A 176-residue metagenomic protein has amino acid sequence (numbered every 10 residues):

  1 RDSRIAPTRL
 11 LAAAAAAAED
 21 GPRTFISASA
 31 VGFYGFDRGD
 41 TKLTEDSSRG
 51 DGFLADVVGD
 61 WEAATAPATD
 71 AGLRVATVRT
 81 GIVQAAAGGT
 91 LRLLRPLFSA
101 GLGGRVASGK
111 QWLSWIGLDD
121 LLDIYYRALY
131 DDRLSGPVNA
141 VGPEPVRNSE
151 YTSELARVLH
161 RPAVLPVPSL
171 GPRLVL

Functional and structural regions predicted by a protein language model:
R1-F25: NAD(P)-cofactor binding segment of oxidoreductase domains
D2, R38-T77: Catalytic helix-loop patch of NAD(P)-dependent Rossmann-fold dehydrogenases
S27-K42, R49, V83-G88: Conserved catalytic-site region of short-chain dehydrogenase/reductase
R49-L54, G81-A87, S108-L118: Glycine-rich "substrate-gating" loop/helix at the edge of Rossmann-like oxidoreductase active sites
G59, A71, Q84-L93, A128-V138: Glycine/proline-rich active-site loop of Rossmann-fold NAD(P)-dependent oxidoreductases
A66, R95-G103, Q111-P145: Alpha-helical substrate-binding/gating segment
I124-V175: Mid/C-terminal beta-alpha module of Rossmann-like enzyme folds, strongest in SDR-family dehydrogenases/epimerases
